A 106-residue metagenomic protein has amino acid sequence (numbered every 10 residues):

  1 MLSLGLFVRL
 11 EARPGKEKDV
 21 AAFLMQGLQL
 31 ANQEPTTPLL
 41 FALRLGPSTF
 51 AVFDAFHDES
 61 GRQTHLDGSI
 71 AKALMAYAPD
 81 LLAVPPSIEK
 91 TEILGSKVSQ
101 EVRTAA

Functional and structural regions predicted by a protein language model:
M1-L4, P38-T49, L74-A106: Glycine-rich beta-strand-turn "strand-cap" elements at beta-sheet edges
G5-L10, L39-S69, T104-A105: Short, well-ordered beta-strand segments in beta-rich or mixed alpha/beta enzyme and ligand-binding folds
R9-A21: Short, surface-exposed ligand-recognition loops at beta-strand->loop->(often short) alpha-helix junctions that present
A12-P14, D58, E92-G95: Non-catalytic surface loops within mature trypsin-like serine protease
E17-D19, G61, K97: Intrinsically disordered, low-complexity acidic/polar segments
Q26-L39, A55-K90: An amphipathic, aromatic/His-enriched active-site/gating alpha helix that lines ligand/cofactor pockets
